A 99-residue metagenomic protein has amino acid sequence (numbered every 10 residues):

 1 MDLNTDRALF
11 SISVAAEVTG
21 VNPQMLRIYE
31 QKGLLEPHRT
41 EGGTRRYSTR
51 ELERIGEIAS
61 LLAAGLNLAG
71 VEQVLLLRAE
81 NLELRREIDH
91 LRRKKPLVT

Functional and structural regions predicted by a protein language model:
M1-S60: Basic helix-turn-helix/winged-helix DNA-binding cores and closely related short helical interaction motifs
D2, L76-T99: C-terminal regulatory/oligomerization modules of transcriptional regulators
A15-V18, A63-L68, D89-T99: Short, Lys/Arg-enriched charge-dense amphipathic segments
R54-R86: A short, Lys/Arg-enriched interface patch at domain edges and termini
